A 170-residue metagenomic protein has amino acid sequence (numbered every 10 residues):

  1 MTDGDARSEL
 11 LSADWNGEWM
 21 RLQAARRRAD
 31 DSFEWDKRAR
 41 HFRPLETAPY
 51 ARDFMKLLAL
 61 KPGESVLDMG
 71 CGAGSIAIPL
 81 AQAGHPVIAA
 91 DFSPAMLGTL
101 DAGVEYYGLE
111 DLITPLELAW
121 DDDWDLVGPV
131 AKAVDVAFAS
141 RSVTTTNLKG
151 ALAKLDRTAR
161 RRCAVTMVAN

Functional and structural regions predicted by a protein language model:
T2-K61: Conserved class I S-adenosyl-L-methionine
G70-G72: Class I SAM-dependent methyltransferase "Motif I" SAM/SAH-binding loop
S75: Conserved SAM/SAH-binding loop-helix junction of Class I S-adenosyl-L-methionine-dependent methyltransferases
I78-D122: Class I SAM-dependent methyltransferase SAM/SAH-binding core
D122-A131: Short conserved loop adjoining the S-adenosyl-L-methionine
F138: A conserved beta-strand element that flanks and buttresses the S-adenosyl-L-methionine
T144-L155: A short, conserved alpha-helix within the catalytic core of class I
R160-A169: Conserved beta-strand signature within the Rossmann-like core of class I S-adenosyl-L-methionine
